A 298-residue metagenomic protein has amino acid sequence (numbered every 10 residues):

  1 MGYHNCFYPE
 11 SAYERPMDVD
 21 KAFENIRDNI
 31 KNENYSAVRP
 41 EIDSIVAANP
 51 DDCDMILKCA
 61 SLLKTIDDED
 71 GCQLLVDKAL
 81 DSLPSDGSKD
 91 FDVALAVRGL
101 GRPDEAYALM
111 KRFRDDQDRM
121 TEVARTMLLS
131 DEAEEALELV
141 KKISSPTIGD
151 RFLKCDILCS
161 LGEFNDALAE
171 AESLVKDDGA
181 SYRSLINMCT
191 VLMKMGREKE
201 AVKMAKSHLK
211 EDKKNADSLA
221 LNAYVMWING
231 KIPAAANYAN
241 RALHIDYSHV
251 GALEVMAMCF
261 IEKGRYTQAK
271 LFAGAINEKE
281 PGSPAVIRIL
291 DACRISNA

Functional and structural regions predicted by a protein language model:
D20, D54, S88, D118 (+6 more regions): Start-of-helix register in tetratricopeptide repeats
K31, T65, G99, L129-S130 (+5 more regions): Register position in tetratricopeptide repeats
S44-A47, D77-D81, K111-D115, K141-S145 (+4 more regions): Conserved structural position within tetratricopeptide repeats
P50, P84, R114, D118 (+5 more regions): Short coil turns that delineate tetratricopeptide repeat
K58, D92, E122, L153-D156 (+4 more regions): Canonical tetratricopeptide repeat
Y182-R241: Alpha-helical adaptor scaffolds
